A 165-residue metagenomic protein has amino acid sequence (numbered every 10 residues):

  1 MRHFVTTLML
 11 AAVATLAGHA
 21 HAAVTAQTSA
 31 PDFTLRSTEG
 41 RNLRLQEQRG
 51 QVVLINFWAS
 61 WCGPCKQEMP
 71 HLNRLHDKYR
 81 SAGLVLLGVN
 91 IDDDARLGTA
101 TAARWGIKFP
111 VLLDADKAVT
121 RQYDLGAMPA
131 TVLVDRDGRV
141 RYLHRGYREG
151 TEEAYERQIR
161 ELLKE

Functional and structural regions predicted by a protein language model:
M1-F4: Positively charged n-region of N-terminal signal peptides that target proteins for export
T6-M9, A14-D32: N-proximal helix/coil linker or "cap" segments that precede and/or mark the start of modular domains
T25-Q27, D32-V53, Y79: A short beta-strand-turn-helix
Q51-V53, F57-W61, A127: Short pre-active-site segment immediately N-terminal to redox-active cysteine/selenocysteine motifs in thiol-based
Q51-V53, G83-V85, P110: Structural signature of beta-strand start/N-cap positions in the alpha/beta core of ABC transporter nucleotide-binding
L54-N56, L86-G88, V132-L133: Hydrophobic beta-strand core positions in alpha/beta domains
K66-W105, A115-Q122: Structural microenvironment flanking redox-active thiols in thiol-disulfide oxidoreductases
A100-K108, D114-E161: Thiol/disulfide oxidoreductase modules built on the thioredoxin-like
